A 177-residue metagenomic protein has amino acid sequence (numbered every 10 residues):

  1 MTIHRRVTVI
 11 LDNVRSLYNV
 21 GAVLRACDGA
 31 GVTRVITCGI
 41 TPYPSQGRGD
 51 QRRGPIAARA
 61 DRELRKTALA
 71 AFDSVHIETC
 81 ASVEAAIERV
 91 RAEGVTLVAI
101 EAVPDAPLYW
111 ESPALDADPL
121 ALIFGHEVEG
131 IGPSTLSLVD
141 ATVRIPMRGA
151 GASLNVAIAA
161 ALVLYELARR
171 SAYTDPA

Functional and structural regions predicted by a protein language model:
M1-A102, A168: RNA substrate-binding interface of SAM-dependent RNA methyltransferases
Y18-N19, P107, G130, L154: Residues that form or flank phosphate/diphosphate-binding pockets in enzymes that use nucleotide phosphates
G21, G47-D50, Y109-P113, S134: Short, well-ordered secondary-structure micro-motifs
R89, L115-D116, T135: Structural alpha-helical scaffold elements that stabilize or flank donor/cofactor-binding regions in carbohydrate
A102-D105, H126-E129, G149: Short glycine-rich anion-binding loops that position phosphate/pyrophosphate groups of nucleotides and phosphorylated
P133-A177: Structured adenosyl-cofactor binding patch, chiefly the S-adenosyl-L-methionine
